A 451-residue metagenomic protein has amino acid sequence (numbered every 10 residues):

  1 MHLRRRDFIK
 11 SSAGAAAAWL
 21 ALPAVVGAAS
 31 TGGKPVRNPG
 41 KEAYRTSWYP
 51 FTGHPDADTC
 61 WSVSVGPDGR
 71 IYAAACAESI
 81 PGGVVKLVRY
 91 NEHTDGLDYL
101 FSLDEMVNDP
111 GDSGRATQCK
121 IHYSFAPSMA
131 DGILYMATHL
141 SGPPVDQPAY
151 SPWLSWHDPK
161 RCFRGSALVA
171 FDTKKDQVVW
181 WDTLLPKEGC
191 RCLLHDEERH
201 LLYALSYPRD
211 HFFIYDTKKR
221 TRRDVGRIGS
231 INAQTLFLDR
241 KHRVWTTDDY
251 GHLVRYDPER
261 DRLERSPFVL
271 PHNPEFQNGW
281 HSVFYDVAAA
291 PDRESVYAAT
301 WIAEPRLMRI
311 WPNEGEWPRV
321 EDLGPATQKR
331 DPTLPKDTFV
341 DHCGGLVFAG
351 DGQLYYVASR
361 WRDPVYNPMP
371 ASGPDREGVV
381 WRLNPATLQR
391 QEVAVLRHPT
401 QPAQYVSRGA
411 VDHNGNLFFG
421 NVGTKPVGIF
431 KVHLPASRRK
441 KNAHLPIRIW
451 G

Functional and structural regions predicted by a protein language model:
D7-A28: N-terminal export signals
P50-G83: Beta-strand-rich domains and repeat architectures in extracellular enzymes and scaffolds, especially beta-propellers
F51-P55, S102-D104, G114-T117, D182-P186 (+6 more regions): Surface loop/turn motifs at the tips and blade-to-blade linkers of beta-strand repeat domains
D58-W61, D109-F125, E188-L194, I231-F237 (+3 more regions): Repeated scaffold domains used in trafficking and secretory/extracellular systems, primarily beta-propellers
I71-Y72, L134-Y135, L201-A204, R243-W245 (+3 more regions): Conserved beta-propeller blade signature
C76-G82, M136-F163, A358-D375: Short, conserved, GDST-rich strand-edge loop motifs in beta-rich repeat architectures
A298-A299, L334-R382: Loop/turn-rich, solvent-exposed surfaces of beta-rich toroidal or solenoidal domains
Q404-G451: Blade-level signature of beta-propeller repeat domains, shared across WD40, Kelch, NHL, RCC1 and BNR/Asp-box propellers
